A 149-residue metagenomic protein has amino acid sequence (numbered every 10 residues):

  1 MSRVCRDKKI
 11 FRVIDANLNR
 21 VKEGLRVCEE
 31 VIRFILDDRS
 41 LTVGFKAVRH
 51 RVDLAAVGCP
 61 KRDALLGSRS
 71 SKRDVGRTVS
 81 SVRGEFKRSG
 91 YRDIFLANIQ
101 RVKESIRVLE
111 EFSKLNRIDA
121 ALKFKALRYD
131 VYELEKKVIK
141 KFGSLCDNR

Functional and structural regions predicted by a protein language model:
S2-L18, E23-R149: Structural preference for solvent-exposed beta-strand-turn elements and adjacent flexible terminal/loop segments within
